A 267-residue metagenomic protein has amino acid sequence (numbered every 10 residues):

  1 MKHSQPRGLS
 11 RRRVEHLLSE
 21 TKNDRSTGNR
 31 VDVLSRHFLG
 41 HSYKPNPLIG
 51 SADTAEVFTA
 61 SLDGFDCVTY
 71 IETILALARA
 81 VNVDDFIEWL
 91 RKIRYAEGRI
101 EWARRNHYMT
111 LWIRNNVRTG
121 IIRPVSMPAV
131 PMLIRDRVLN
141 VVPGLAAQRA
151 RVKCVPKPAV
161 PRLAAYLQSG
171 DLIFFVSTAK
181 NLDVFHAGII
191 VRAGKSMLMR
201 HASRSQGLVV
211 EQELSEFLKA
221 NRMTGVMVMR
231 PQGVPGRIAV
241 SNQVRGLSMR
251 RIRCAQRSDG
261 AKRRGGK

Functional and structural regions predicted by a protein language model:
M1-K267: Cysteine-nucleophile amide-bond enzymes
